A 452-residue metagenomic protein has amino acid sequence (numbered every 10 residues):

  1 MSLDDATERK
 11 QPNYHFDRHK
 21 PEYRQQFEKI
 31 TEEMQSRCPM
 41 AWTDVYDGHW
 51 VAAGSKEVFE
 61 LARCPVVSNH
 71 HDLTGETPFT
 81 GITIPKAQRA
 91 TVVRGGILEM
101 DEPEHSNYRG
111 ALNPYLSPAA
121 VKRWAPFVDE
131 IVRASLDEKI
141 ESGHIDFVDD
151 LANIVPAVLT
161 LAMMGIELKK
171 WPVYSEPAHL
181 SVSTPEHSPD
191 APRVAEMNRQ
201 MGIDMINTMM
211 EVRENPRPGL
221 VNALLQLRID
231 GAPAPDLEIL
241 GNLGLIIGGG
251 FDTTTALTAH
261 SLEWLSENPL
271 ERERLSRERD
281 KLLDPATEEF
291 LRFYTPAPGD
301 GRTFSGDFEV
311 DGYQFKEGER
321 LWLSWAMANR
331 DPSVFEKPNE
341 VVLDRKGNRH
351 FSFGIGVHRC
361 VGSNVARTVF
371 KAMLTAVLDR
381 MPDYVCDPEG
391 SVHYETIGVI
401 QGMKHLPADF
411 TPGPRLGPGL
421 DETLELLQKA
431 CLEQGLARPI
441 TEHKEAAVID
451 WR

Functional and structural regions predicted by a protein language model:
M1-R452: Cytochrome P450
